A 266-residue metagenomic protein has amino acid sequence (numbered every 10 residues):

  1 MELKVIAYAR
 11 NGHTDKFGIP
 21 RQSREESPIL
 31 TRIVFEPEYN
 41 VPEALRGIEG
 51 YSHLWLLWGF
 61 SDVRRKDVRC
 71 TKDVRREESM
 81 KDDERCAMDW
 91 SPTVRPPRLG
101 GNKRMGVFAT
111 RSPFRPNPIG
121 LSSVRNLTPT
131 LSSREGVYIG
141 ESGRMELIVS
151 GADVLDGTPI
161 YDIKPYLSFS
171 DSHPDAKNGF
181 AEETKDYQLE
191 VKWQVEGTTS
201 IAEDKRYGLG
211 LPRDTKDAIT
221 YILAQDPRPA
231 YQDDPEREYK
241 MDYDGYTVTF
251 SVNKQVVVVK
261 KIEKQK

Functional and structural regions predicted by a protein language model:
M1-I6, F114-S123, D244: Short coil-to-beta-strand transition motifs
M1-P42, I48-G50, S168-Y221: Arg/Lys-rich, positively charged N-terminal/basic patches that mediate binding to nucleic acids
P37, W58-F60, S112, S150-D153 (+1 more regions): Short, structured patches in soluble enzyme cores that scaffold and shape functional sites
I48-D67, D82-G120, Y231-D233: Active-site-adjacent substructure of cysteine-protease-like catalytic cores
E49-L54, Q188-K266: Basic, Lys/Arg-enriched alpha-helical interface segments
V68-R85, L127-R144: Intrinsic disorder/low-complexity segments
P113-P129, E146-S150, Y161: Hydrophobic/aromatic-rich, well-ordered segments within soluble, folded domains that form packed cores
L147-E182: Flexible glycine-rich active-site/ligand-binding loops centered on an Asp-His dyad
